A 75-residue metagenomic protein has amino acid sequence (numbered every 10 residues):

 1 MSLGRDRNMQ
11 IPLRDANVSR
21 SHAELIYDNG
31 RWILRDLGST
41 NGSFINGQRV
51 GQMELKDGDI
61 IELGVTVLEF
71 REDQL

Functional and structural regions predicted by a protein language model:
M1-R71: Forkhead-associated
